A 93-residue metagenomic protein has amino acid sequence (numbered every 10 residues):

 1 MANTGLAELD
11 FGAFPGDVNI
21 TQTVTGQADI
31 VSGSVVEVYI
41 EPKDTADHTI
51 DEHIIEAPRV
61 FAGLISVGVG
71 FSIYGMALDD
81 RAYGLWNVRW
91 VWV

Functional and structural regions predicted by a protein language model:
M1-V93: Extracellular attachment/recognition segments
